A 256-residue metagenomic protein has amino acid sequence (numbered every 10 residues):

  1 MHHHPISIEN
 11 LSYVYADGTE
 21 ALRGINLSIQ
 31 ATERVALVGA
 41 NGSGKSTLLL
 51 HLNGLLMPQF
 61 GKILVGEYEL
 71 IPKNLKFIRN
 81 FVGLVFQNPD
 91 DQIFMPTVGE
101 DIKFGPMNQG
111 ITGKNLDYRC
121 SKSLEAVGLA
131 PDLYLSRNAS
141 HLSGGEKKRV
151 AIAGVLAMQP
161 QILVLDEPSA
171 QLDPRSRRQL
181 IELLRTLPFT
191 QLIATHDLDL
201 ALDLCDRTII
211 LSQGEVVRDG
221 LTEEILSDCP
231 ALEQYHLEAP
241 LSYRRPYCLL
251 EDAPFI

Functional and structural regions predicted by a protein language model:
N53: Helix-to-loop junction immediately C-terminal to a conserved catalytic motif
G61-E69, I78, L129: Conserved ABC transporter NBD signature motif
N138-L142, E146: Conserved ABC ATPase signature
T195-H196: H-loop/switch region of ABC-family ATPase nucleotide-binding domains
A201-D203: A short, surface-exposed alpha-helical micro-motif characterized by mixed small hydrophobic and charged/polar residues
E215-E238: Conserved beta-strand-loop-alpha-helix hinge in the C-terminal portion of ABC ATPase nucleotide-binding domains
P230-I256: ABC ATPase nucleotide-binding domains
